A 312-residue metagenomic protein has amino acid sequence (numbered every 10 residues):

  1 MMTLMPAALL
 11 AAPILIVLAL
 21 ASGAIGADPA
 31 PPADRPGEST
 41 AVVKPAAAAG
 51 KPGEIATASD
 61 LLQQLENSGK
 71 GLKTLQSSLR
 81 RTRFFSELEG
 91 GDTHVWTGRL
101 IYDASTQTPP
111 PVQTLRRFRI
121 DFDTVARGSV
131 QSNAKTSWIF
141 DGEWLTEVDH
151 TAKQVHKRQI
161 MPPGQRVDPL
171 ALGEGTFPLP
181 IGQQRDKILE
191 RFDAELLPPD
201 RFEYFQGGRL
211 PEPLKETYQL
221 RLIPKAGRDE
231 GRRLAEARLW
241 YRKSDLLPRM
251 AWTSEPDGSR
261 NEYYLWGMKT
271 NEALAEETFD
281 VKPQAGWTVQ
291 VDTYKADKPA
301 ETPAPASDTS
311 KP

Functional and structural regions predicted by a protein language model:
M1-A12: Bacterial N-terminal signal peptides that target proteins for export
M2-L4, S39, D200, E216 (+4 more regions): Intrinsically disordered/low-complexity terminal segments and short unstructured peptides
L10-G23: Bacterial N-terminal signal peptides
V17, A49-P52, S68: Short N-terminal micro-motifs specific to bacterial/archaeal maturation and metal-cluster initiation sites
G23-A56, K295-P312: Compositionally biased, proline/threonine/alanine/serine-rich low-complexity intrinsically disordered stretches
A41-A47, K73-L79, H156-I160, L179-Q184: Short N-terminal helix-initiation segments at or just after the protein's N-terminus
I55-A56, R127, Q131, W144-T146 (+3 more regions): Gly/Pro-enriched, hydrophobic low-complexity segments that function as extracytoplasmic propeptides/linkers
A56-Q154: N-terminal mature ectodomain segment of secretory-pathway/periplasmic proteins
